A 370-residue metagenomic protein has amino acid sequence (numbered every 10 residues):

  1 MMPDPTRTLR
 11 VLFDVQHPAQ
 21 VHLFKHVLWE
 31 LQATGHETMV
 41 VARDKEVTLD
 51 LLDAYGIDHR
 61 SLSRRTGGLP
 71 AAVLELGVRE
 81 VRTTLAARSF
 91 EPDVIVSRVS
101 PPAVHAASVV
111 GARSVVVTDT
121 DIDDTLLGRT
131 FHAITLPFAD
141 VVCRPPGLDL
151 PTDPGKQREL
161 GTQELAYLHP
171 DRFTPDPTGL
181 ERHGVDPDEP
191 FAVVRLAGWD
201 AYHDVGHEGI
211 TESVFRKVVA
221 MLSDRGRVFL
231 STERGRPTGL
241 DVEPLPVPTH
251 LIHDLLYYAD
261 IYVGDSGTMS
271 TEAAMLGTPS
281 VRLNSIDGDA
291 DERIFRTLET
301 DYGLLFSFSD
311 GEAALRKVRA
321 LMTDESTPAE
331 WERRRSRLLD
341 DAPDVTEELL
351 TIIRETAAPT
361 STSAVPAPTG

Functional and structural regions predicted by a protein language model:
Q32-L76: Conserved nucleotide-sugar phosphate-binding/catalytic loop shared by glycosyltransferases and other
K45, Y55-H59, S63-T66, V194 (+1 more regions): Catalytic donor nucleotide-activated moiety binding site of glycosyltransferases and closely related
V78-T83, R234-M269: Donor nucleotide-activated moiety binding/catalytic core segment of transferases that use nucleotide-activated donors
I95-A106, L255-I294: A donor-sugar binding/catalytic signature common to diverse glycosyltransferases and related nucleotide-sugar
V115-V117, L126-V142, L256: A conserved, positively charged/aromatic
A139-G209: A nucleotide-sugar donor-handling region in carbohydrate enzymes
M275-S326: Catalytic binding pocket for nucleotide-activated donors in carbohydrate/polymer assembly enzymes
E325-G370: C-terminal amphipathic helix plus adjacent low-complexity, charged tail appended to glycosyltransferase catalytic
